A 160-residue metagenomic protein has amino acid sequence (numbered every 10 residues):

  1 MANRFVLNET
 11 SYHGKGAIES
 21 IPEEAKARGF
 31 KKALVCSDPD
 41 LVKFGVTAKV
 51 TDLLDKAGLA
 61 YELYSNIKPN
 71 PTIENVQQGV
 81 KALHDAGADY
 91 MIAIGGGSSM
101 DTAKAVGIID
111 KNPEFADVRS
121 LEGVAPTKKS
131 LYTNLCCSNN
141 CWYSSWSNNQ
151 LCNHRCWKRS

Functional and structural regions predicted by a protein language model:
M1-Y64: An N-terminal, well-structured beta->alpha segment
E9-S11, K15-G16, P22, G45 (+4 more regions): Solvent-exposed, flexible loop/coil residues
Y12, K43, A93-G95, N140-S144: Short glycine/serine/threonine-biased micro-segments
E19, N112-S160: A glycine/threonine-rich phosphate-anchoring loop and its flanking beta-alpha core in nucleotide/phosphate-binding
A27, D85, K128-K129: Alpha-helix termination/capping residues and helix-transition junctions
L34-V35, Y90-I92, L135: Conserved beta-strand elements of the Class I
V42-F115: N-terminal small/polar loop signature for handling phosphorylated ligands or for N-terminal nucleophile
